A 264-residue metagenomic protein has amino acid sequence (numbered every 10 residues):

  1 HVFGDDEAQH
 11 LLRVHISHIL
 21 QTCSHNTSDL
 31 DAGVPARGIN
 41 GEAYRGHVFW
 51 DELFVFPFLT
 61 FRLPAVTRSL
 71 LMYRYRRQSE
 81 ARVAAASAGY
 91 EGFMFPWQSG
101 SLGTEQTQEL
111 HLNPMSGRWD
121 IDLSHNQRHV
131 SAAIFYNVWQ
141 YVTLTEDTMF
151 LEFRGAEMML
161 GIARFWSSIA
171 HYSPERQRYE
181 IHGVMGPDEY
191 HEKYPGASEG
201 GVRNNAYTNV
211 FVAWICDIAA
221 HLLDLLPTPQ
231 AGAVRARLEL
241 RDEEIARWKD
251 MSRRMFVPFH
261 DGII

Functional and structural regions predicted by a protein language model:
H1-Y44: Acidic/polar, glycine-enriched structural segments that form the non-catalytic walls/loops of the carbohydrate-binding
V14-Q21, Y73-E80, E157-Y172, W214 (+3 more regions): Alpha-helical scaffold segments in carbohydrate-active enzymes
S17-T22, F54-A65, A133-T148, F165 (+2 more regions): Well-ordered alpha-helical scaffold segments within catalytic/enzyme domains
C23-I39, A65-Y136, V142, M149-L151 (+1 more regions): Helix-terminus loop motifs that line ligand-binding clefts
N40-W50, R118-H129, K193-T208: Solvent-exposed loop and edge beta-strand segments that line ligand/cofactor-binding and catalytic clefts
W50-F54, L59-M72, H129, F150-G161: Structured ligand/cofactor/substrate-binding pocket environments in proteins
F165-E239: Acidic/histidine-rich catalytic neighborhood
A236-I264: Long, low-complexity segments enriched in small/aliphatic residues
